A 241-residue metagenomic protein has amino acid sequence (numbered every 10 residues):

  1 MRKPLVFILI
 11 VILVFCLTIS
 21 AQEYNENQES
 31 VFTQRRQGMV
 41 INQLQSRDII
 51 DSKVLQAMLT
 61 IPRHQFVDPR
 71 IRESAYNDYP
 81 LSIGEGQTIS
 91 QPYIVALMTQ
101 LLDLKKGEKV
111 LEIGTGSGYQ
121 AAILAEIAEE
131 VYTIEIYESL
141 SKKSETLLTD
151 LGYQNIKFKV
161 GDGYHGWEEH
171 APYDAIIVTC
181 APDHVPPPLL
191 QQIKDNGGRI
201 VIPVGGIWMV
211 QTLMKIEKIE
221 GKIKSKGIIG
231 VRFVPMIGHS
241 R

Functional and structural regions predicted by a protein language model:
M1-I8: Bacterial N-terminal signal peptides that target proteins for export
I8-C16: Bacterial N-terminal signal peptides
T18-S20: Sec/Tat signal peptide C-region and signal peptidase I cleavage site
Q22-L111, Y119-I123, I127, L140-K142 (+3 more regions): Class I SAM-dependent transferase core
D103-K224: Conserved nucleotide-cofactor-binding alpha/beta core module
